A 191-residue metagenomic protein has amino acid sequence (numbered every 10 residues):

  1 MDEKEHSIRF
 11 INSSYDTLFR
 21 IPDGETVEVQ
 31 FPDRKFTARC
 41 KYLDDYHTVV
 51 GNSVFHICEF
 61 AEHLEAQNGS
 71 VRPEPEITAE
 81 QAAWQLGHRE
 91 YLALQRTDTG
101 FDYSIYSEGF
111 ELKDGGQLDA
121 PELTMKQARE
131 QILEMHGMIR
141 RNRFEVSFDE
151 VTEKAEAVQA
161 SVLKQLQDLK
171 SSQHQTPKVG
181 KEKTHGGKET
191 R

Functional and structural regions predicted by a protein language model:
M1-T17, D23-A38, D44-T190: Gram-negative host-targeted secretion-system effectors, predominantly Type III and Type IV, recognized via long
